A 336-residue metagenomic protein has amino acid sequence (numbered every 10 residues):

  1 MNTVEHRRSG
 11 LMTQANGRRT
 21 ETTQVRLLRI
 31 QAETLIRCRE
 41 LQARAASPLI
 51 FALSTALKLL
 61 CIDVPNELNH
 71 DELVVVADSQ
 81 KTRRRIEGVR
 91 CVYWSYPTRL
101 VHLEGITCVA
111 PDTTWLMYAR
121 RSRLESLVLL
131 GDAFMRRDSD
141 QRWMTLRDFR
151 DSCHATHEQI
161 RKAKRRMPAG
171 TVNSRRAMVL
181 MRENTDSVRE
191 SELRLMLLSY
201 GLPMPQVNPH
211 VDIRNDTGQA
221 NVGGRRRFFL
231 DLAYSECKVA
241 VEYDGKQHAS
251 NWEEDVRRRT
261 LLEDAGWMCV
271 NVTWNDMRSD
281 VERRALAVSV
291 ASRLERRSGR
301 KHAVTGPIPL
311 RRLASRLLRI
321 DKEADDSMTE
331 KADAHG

Functional and structural regions predicted by a protein language model:
M1-G170, E295-R296, R300-G336: Short gly/ser-rich loop at a beta-strand->alpha-helix junction or flexible surface loop bordering the NTP-binding
R147-G336: Surface segments flanking catalytic/ligand-binding clefts of nucleic-acid enzymes
